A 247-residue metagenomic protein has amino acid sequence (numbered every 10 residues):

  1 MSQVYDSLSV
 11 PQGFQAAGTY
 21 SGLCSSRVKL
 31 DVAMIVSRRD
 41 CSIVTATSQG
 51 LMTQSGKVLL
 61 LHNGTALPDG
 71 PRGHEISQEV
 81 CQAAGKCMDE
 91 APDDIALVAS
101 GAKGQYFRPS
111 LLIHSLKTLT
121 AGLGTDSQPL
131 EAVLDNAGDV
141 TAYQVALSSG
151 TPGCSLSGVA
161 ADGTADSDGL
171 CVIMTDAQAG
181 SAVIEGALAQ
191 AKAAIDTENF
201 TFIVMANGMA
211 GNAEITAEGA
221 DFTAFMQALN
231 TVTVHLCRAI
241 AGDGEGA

Functional and structural regions predicted by a protein language model:
M1-A247: A structural signal for small-residue-enriched, beta-sheet-centric alpha/beta enzyme cores and oligomeric scaffold folds
